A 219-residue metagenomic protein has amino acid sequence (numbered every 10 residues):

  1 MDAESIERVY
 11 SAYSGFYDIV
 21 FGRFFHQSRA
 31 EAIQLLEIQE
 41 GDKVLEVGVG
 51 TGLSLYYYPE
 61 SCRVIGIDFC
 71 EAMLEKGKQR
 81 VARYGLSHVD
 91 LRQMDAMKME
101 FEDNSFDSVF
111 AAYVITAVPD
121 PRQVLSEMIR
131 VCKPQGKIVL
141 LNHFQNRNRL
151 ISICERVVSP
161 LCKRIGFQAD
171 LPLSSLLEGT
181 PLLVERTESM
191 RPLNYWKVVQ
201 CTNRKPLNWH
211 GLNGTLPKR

Functional and structural regions predicted by a protein language model:
M1-Q39, L53-S54, K76, I153-V157 (+1 more regions): Conserved class I S-adenosyl-L-methionine
E4, R23, V139-W196: C-terminal alpha-helical "lid/dimerization" subdomain adjacent to the S-adenosyl-L-methionine
G41, C132-K137: Short glycine-dipeptide loop
L45-K98: Class I SAM-dependent methyltransferase SAM/SAH-binding core
M97-S108: A short acidic, Gly/Pro-enriched loop at the edge of an enzyme's catalytic core that lines a small-molecule cofactor
S108-D120: A short SAM/SAH-binding and catalytic strip from SAM-dependent methyltransferases
R122-P134: A short glycine-rich, Lys/Arg-flanked "PGG" loop and its adjoining helix->strand segment in the class I
T180-L182, R186-R219: Core SAM-dependent methyltransferase catalytic element
